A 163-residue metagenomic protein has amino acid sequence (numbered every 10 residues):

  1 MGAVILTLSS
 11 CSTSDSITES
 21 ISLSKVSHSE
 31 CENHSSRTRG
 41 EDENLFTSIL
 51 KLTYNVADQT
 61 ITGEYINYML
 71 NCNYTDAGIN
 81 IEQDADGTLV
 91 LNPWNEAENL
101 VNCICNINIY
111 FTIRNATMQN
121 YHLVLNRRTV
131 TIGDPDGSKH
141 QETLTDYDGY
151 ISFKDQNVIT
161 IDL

Functional and structural regions predicted by a protein language model:
T7-S10: C-terminal motif of bacterial Sec signal peptides marking the signal peptidase cleavage site
S12-L163: Exposed, flexible binding/inhibitory loops of compact, secreted disulfide-stabilized domains
